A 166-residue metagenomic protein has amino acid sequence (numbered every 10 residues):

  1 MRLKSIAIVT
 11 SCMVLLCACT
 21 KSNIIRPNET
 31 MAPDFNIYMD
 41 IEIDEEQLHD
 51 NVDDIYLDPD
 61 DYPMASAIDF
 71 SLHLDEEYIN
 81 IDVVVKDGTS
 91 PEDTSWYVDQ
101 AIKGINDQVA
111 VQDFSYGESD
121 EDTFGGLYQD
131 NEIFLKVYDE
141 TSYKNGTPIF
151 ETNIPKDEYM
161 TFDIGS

Functional and structural regions predicted by a protein language model:
M1-S5: Positively charged n-region of N-terminal signal peptides that target proteins for export
V14-A18: C-terminal motif of bacterial Sec signal peptides marking the signal peptidase cleavage site
N23-L72: N-proximal, solvent-exposed amphipathic alpha-helical segments enriched in charged/polar residues
D58, F114-S166: Polar/charged, Gly/Pro-rich intrinsically disordered segments
L74-D130: Mature extracytoplasmic domains of secretory-pathway proteins
